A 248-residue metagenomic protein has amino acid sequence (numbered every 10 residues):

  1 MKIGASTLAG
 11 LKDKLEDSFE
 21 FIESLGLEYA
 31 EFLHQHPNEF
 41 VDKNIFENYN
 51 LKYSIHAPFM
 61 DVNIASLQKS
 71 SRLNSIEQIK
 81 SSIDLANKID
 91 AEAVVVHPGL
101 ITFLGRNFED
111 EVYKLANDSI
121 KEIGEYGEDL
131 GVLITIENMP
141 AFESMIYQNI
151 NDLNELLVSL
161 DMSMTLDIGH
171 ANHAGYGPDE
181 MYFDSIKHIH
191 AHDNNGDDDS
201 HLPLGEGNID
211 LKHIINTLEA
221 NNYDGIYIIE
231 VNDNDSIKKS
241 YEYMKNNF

Functional and structural regions predicted by a protein language model:
M1-I83, N87, S163: N-terminal pre-domain/capping segments
M1-K2, K12, E16-D17, E23 (+5 more regions): Histidine-acidic metal/acid-base catalytic patches
I3-T7, A30-F32, Y53-A57, V94-V96 (+4 more regions): Hydrophobic faces of well-ordered beta-strands that scaffold small-molecule active sites in alpha/beta enzyme cores
A9-L11, H34-N38, F59-D61, P98-T102 (+4 more regions): Active-site-proximal loop/turn and secondary-structure-junction residues that shape catalytic pockets, frequently
E47-D61, N117-G127, N154-S159, L211-I214: Alpha-helix-loop-beta-strand connector modules within alpha/beta enzyme cores
V62-L67, F103-F108, D198: Short coil/turn segments at secondary-structure junctions
S66-R72, E109-E111, H201-E206: Short glycine-enriched, charge-decorated loop/helix-capping segments at active-site entrances that position
S71-S163: Active-site acidic/histidine proton-transfer and metal-coordination neighborhood in alpha/beta enzyme cores
